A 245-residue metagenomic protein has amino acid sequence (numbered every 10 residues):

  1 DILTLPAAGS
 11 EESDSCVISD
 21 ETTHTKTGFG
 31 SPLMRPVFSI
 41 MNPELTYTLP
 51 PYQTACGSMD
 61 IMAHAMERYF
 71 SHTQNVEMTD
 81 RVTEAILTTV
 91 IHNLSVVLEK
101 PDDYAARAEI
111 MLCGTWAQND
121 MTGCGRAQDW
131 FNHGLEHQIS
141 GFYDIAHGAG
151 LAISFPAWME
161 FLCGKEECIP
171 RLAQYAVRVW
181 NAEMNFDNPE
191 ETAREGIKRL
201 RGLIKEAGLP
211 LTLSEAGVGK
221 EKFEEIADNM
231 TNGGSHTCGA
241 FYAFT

Functional and structural regions predicted by a protein language model:
D1, I40, S58, F131 (+2 more regions): Alpha-helical architecture
D1-M78, P170, Q174: A glycine/threonine-rich phosphate-anchoring loop and its flanking beta-alpha core in nucleotide/phosphate-binding
R68-R199: Active-site segments that bind and position negatively charged phosphate/pyrophosphate groups
A176-T245: C-terminal charged capping/lid subdomain of soluble metabolic enzymes
